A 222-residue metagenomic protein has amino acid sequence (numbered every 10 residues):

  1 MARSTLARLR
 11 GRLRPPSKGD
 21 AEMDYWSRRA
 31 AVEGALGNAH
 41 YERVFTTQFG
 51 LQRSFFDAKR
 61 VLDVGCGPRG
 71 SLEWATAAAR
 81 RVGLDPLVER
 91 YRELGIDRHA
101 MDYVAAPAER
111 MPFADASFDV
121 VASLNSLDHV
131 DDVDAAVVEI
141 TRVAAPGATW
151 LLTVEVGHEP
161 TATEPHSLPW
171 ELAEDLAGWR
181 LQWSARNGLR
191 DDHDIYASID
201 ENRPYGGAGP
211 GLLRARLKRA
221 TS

Functional and structural regions predicted by a protein language model:
M1-G34: N-terminal, positively charged/glycine-rich alpha-helical extensions of SAM-dependent methyltransferases
N38-K59: Conserved alpha-helix/loop element of class I SAM-dependent methyltransferases that forms part of the SAM/SAH-binding
L62, C66-R110: Class I SAM-dependent methyltransferase SAM/SAH-binding core
A106-V121: A short acidic, Gly/Pro-enriched loop at the edge of an enzyme's catalytic core that lines a small-molecule cofactor
V120-D131: A short SAM/SAH-binding and catalytic strip from SAM-dependent methyltransferases
D134-T149: A short glycine-rich, Lys/Arg-flanked "PGG" loop and its adjoining helix->strand segment in the class I
L151-W179: Conserved class I S-adenosyl-L-methionine
D192-S222: Core SAM-dependent methyltransferase catalytic element
